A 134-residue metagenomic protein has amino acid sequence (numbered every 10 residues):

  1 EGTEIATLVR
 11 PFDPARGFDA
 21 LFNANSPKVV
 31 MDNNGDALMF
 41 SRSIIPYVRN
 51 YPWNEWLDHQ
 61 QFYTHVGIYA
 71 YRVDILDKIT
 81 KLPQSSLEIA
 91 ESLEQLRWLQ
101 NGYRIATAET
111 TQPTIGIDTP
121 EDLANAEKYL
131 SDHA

Functional and structural regions predicted by a protein language model:
E1-I79: Conserved core of the sugar-phosphate nucleotidyltransferase
E55-A134: Conserved alpha/beta core of the MobA/IspD/sugar-nucleotide pyrophosphorylase nucleotidyltransferase superfamily
